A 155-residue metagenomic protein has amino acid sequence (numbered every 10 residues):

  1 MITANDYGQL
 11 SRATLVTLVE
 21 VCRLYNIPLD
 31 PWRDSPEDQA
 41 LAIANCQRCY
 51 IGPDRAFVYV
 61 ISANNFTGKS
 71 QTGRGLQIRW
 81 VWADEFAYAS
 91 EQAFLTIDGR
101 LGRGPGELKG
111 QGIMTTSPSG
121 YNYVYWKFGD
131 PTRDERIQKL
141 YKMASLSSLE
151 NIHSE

Functional and structural regions predicted by a protein language model:
M1-E155: Phosphate/NTP-binding elements of NTP-utilizing enzymes
